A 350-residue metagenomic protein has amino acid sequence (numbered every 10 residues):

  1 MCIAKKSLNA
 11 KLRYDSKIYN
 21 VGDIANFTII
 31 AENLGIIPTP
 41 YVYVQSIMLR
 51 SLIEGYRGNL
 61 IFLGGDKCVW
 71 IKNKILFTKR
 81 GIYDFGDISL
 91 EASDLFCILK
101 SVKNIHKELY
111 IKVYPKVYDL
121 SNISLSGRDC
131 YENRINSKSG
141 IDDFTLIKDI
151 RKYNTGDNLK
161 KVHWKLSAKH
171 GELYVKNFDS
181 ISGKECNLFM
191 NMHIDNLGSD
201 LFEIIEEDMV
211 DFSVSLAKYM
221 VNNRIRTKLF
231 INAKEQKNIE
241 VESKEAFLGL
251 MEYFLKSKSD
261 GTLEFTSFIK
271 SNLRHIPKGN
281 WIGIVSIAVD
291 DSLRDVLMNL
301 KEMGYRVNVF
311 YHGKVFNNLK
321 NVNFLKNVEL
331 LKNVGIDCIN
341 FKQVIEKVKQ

Functional and structural regions predicted by a protein language model:
M1, K6-S7, D260-Q350: Von Willebrand factor type A / integrin I
M1-I239, W281-I284, N299, M303: An amphipathic, basic-hydrophobic helix/alpha-beta surface used to engage anionic, phosphate-rich ligands or surfaces
K11, Y153, L250-S257, N327-L330 (+1 more regions): Residues that form generic nucleotide/phosphate-binding pockets
S126-R128, E245, Q350: Short, surface-exposed amphipathic charged segments that create phosphate/polyanion-binding patches used for binding
K237-K270: Short, charged loop segments at secondary-structure junctions
